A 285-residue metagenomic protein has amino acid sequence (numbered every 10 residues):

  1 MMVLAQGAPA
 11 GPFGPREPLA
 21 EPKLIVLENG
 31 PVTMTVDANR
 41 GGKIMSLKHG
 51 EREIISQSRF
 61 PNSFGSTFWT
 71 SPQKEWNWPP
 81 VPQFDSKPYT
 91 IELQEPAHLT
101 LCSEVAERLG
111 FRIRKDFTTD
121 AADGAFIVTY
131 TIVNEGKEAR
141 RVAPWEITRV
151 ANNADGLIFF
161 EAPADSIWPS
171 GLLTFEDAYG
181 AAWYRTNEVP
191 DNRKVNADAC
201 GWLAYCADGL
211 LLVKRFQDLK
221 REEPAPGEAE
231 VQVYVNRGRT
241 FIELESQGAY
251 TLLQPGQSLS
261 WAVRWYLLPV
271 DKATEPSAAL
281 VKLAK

Functional and structural regions predicted by a protein language model:
M1-E17: Bacterial Sec-dependent signal peptides at the C-terminal "C-region" and cleavage site
F13-L19, V26-E28, Q73-D123, R141-V142 (+2 more regions): Extended, loop-rich substrate-binding clefts of extracytoplasmic carbohydrate-active enzymes
L24-S86: Acidic-aromatic substrate-binding/catalytic surfaces of carbohydrate-active enzymes
I25, V32-M34, G42-S46, E53 (+3 more regions): A contiguous, surface-exposed recognition patch within enzymatic or periplasmic domains that forms
N39, V133-E138, L268-V270: Short solvent-exposed strand-capping/beta-turn motif centered on an Asx-Ser/Thr pair
S103, Q257-V270: Short, hydrophobic/aromatic-enriched beta-strand segments in well-ordered soluble domains
I113, F126-V128, L259: Hydrophobic core residues within well-ordered beta-strands of beta-rich domains
Y266-K285: Terminal connector regions
